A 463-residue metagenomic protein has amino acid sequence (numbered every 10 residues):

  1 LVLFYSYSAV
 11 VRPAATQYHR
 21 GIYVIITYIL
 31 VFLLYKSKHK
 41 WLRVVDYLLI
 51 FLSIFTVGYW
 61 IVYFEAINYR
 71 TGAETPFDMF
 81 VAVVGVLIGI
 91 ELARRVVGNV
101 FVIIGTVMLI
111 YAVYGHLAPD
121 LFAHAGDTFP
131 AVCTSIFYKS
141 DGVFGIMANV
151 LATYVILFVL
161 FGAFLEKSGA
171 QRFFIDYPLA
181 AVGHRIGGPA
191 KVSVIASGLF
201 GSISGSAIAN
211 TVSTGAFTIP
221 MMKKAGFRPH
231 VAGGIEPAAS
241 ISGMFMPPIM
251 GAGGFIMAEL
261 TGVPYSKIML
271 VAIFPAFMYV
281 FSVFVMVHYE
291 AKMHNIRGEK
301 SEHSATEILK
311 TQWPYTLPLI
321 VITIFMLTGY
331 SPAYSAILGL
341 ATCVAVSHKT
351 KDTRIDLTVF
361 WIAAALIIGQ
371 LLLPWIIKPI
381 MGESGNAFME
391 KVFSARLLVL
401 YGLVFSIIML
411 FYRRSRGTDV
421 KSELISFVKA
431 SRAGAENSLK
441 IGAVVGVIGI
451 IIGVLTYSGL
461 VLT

Functional and structural regions predicted by a protein language model:
L1-G72, M79-V83: Conserved, well-structured core domains of diverse proteins
S8-R12, L33-L42, A66-I67, G85-V97 (+3 more regions): Membrane-water interface regions at transmembrane-helix termini and the short interhelical loops of multi-pass membrane
A15-I26, R70-A82, L151-A152, V271-Y279 (+2 more regions): Structural signature of hydrophobic alpha-helical transmembrane segments
Y59-V62, T211, K224, G243-F255 (+1 more regions): Transmembrane-helix bundle segments that line or gate the permeation/cavity pathway in multi-pass membrane proteins
P76-F80, D141-Y154, A181-S193, A225-V231 (+3 more regions): Membrane-interfacial loop-to-helix junctions in multi-pass transporters
E91, R95-V96, I104-L121, F129 (+2 more regions): Core transmembrane alpha-helical segments of multi-pass membrane transporters/permeases
I175-G243, I249, G262, T463: Hydrophobic transmembrane alpha-helices that form the pore/transport pathway of multi-pass ion and small-solute
L270-N437: Long, contiguous bundles of hydrophobic transmembrane helices that form the permeation core of multi-pass
